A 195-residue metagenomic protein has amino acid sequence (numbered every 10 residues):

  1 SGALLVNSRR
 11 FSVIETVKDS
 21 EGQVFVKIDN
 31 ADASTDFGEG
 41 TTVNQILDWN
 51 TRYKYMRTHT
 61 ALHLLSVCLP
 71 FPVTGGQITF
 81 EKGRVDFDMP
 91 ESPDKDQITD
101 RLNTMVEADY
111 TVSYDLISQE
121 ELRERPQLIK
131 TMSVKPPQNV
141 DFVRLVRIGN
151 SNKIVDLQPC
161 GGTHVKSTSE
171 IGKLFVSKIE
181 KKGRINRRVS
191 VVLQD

Functional and structural regions predicted by a protein language model:
S1-D195: Active-/binding-site microenvironments in catalytic and ligand-binding cores
